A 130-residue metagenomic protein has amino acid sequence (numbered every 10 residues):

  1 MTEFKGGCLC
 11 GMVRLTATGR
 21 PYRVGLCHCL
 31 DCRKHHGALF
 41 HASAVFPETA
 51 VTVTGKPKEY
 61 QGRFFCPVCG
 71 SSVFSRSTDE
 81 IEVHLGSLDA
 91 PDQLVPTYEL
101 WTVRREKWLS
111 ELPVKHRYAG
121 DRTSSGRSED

Functional and structural regions predicted by a protein language model:
M1-D130: A short Gly-Trp-Pro
